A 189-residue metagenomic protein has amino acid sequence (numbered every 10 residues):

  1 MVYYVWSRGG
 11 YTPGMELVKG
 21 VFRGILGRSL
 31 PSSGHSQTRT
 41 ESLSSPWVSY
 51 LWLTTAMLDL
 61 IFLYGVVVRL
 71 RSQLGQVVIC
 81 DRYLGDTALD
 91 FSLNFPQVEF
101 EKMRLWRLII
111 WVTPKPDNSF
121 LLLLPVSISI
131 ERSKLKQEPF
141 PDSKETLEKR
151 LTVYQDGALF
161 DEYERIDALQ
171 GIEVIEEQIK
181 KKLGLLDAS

Functional and structural regions predicted by a protein language model:
M1-W47: N-terminal phosphate/diphosphate-binding loop that engages ATP/GTP or pyrophosphate donors across diverse enzyme folds
M1-Y4, N118-L121, E164-I166: Hydrophobic/aromatic beta-strand patches that form the interior of the parallel beta-sheet core in alpha/beta enzyme
L17-R23, P96-V98, E138, L183-G184: Short, hinge-like loop/turn segments at secondary-structure boundaries
W47-L58, S92-Q97: Surface-exposed cleft-lining segments at the edges of enzyme active sites
W52-L74: Phosphate-binding/switch loop-helix module in NTP-utilizing enzymes
V77, R82-T152: A glycine- and Lys/Arg-enriched "phosphate-lid" helix/loop adjacent to the NTP-binding pocket of small-molecule kinases
S127-S189: NTP-dependent small-molecule kinase module
